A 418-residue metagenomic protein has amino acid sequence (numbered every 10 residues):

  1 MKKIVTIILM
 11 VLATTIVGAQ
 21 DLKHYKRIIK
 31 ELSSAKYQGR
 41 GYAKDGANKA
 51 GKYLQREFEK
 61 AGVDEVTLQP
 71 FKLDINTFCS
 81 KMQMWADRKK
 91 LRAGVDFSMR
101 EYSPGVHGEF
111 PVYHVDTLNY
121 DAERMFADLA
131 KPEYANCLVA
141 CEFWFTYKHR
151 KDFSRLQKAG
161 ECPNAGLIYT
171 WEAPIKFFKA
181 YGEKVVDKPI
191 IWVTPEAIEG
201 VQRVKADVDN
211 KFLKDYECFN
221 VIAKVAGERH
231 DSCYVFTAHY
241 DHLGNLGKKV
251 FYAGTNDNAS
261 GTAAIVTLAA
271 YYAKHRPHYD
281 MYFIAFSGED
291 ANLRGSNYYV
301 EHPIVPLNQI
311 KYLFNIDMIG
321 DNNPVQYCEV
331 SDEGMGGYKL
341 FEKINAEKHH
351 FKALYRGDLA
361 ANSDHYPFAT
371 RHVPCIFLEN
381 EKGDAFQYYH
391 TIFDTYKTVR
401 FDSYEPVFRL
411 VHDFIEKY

Functional and structural regions predicted by a protein language model:
M1-K23: Bacterial Sec-dependent N-terminal signal peptides
D21-D45, A61, E65-T67, K81-Q83 (+3 more regions): N-terminal capping segment at the start of a domain
A35-D45, Q69-L73, H114-L118, A140-Y147 (+7 more regions): Second-shell loop/turn segments in exported
Q38-F143, Y147: Noncatalytic luminal/extracellular "stalk/propeptide" segments of secretory-pathway proteins
P104-V112, L118-E123, A173-G254, A270 (+1 more regions): Soluble metallo-hydrolase cores and metallopeptidase-like ectodomains found primarily in the secretory/periplasmic
F143-T146, V221, F236, D241-H242 (+2 more regions): Alpha-helical metal-binding/catalytic segments enriched in His/Glu/Asp
A270, A385-Y418: His/Asp/Glu-rich mid-to-C-terminal helical/loop segments that flank catalytic regions of hydrolases
P277, F286-Q387: Metal-dependent peptidase/peptidase-like ectodomains
